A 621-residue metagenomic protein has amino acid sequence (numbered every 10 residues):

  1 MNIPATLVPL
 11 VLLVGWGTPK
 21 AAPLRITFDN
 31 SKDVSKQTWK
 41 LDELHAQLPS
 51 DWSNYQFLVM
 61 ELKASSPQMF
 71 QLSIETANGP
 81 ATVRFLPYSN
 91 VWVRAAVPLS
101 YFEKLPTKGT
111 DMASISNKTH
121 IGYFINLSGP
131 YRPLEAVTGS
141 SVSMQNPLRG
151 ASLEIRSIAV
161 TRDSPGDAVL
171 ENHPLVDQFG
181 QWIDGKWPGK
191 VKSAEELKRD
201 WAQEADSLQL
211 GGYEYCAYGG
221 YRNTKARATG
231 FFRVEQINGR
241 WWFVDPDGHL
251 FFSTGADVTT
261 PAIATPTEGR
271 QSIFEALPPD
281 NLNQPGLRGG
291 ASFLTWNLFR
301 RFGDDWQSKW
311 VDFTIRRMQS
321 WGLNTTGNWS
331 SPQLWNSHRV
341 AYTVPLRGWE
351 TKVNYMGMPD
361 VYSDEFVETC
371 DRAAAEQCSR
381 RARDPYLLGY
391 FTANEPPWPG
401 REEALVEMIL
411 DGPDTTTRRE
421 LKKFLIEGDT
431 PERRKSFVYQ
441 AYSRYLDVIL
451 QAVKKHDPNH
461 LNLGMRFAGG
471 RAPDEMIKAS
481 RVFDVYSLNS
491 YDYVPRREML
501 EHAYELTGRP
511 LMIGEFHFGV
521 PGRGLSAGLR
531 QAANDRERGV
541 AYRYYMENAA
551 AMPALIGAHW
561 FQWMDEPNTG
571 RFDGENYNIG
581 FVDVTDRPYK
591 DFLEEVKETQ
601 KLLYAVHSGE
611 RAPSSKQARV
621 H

Functional and structural regions predicted by a protein language model:
D33-P133, L148-A151: Extracellular ligand-binding interfaces
V97, S140-V142, R156-V160, Y486: Extracellular beta-strand elements of beta-rich domains used for carbohydrate recognition/degradation or cell-matrix
K186, K190-H338, V353-Y386, G428 (+2 more regions): Active-site-adjacent substrate/metal-binding segments within catalytic domains of carbohydrate-active enzymes
G248, M318, T326, Y390 (+4 more regions): Conserved, mostly hydrophobic/aromatic
A256-Q271, N336-K352, P385, T392-I426 (+1 more regions): Aromatic- and acidic-residue-enriched segments that line the glycan-binding/catalytic groove of carbohydrate-active
L277-N281, F424-Y544: Extracellular glycoside hydrolase catalytic/binding regions
D384-G389, A393-N394, F516, R530-F581 (+1 more regions): Substrate-binding cleft of secreted/luminal carbohydrate-active enzymes
E407-K422, F561-H621: Aromatic-rich peripheral "rim/lid" segments of glycoside hydrolase catalytic domains that contact and position glycan
